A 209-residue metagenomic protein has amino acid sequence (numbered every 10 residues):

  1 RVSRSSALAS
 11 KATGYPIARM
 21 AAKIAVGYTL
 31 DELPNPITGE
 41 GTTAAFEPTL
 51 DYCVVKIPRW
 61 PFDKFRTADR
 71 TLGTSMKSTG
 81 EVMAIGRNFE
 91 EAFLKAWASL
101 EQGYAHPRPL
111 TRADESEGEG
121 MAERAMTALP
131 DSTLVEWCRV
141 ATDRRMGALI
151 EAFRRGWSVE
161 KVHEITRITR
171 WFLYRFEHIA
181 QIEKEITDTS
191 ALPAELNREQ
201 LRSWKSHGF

Functional and structural regions predicted by a protein language model:
R1-D188, L192-R198, W204: ATP-dependent carboxylate activation and anion-phosphoryl transfer catalytic cores that bind Mg-ATP to form
F209: Hard-cation-handling environments
